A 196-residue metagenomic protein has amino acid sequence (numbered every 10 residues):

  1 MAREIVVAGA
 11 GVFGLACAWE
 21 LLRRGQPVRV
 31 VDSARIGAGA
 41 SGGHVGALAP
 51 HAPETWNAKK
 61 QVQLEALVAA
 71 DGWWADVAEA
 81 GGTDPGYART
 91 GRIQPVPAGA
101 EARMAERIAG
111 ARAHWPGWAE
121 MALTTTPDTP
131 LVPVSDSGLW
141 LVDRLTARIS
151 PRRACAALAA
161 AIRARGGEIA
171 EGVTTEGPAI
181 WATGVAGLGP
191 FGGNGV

Functional and structural regions predicted by a protein language model:
R3-R29: N-terminal Rossmann-like FAD-binding beta1-loop-alpha1 element of flavoenzymes
G9, D32, P97: Short beta-strand/turn micro-motifs composed of small residues that flank or help shape donor/cofactor-binding pockets
F13, I36, A186: Conserved Rossmann-like nucleotide-cofactor binding loop
A16, Q61, G177-V196: Flavin-dependent oxidoreductases
R23-G42: Glycine-rich FAD pyrophosphate-binding loop
G46-P130: Dinucleotide-binding Rossmann-like beta1-alpha1 core, especially the glycine-rich loop that anchors the ADP
W140-P178, A182-G187: Helical element adjacent to the flavin cofactor pocket in flavoenzyme catalytic cores
